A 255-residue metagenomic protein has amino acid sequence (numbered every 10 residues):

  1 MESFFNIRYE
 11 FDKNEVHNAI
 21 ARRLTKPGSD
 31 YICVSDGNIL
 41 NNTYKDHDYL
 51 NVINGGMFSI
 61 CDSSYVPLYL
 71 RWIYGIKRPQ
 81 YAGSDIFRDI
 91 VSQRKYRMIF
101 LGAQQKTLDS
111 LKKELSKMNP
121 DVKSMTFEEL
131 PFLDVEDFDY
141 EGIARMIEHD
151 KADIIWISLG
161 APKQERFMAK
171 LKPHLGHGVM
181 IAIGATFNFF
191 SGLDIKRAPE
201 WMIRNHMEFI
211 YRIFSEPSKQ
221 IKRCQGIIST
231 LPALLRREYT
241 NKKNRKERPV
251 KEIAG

Functional and structural regions predicted by a protein language model:
M1-P79, S84-D85: N-terminal nucleotide/polyanion-binding subdomain common to many enzyme families
S29, Y96, L175-V179: A short helix->loop->beta-strand "cap" motif at the edges of active sites that frequently abuts
G37-I39, L159-Q164, T186-F187: Short glycine-rich anion-binding loops that position phosphate/pyrophosphate groups of nucleotides and phosphorylated
P67-M146, D150: Conserved beta-alpha
L68, R197-E252: A transmembrane-helix-recognition feature enriched in membrane-embedded lipid enzymes and envelope glyco-/phospholipid
K112, E165-H174: Short Gly/Thr/Asp-enriched flexible loops that form oxyanion-binding sites at enzyme active sites
L130-V135, G176-I213: Short, flexible loop segments at boundaries between secondary-structure elements
I147, K151-W156, A161, H177: Proline-aspartate-enriched helix->loop->beta-strand connector
